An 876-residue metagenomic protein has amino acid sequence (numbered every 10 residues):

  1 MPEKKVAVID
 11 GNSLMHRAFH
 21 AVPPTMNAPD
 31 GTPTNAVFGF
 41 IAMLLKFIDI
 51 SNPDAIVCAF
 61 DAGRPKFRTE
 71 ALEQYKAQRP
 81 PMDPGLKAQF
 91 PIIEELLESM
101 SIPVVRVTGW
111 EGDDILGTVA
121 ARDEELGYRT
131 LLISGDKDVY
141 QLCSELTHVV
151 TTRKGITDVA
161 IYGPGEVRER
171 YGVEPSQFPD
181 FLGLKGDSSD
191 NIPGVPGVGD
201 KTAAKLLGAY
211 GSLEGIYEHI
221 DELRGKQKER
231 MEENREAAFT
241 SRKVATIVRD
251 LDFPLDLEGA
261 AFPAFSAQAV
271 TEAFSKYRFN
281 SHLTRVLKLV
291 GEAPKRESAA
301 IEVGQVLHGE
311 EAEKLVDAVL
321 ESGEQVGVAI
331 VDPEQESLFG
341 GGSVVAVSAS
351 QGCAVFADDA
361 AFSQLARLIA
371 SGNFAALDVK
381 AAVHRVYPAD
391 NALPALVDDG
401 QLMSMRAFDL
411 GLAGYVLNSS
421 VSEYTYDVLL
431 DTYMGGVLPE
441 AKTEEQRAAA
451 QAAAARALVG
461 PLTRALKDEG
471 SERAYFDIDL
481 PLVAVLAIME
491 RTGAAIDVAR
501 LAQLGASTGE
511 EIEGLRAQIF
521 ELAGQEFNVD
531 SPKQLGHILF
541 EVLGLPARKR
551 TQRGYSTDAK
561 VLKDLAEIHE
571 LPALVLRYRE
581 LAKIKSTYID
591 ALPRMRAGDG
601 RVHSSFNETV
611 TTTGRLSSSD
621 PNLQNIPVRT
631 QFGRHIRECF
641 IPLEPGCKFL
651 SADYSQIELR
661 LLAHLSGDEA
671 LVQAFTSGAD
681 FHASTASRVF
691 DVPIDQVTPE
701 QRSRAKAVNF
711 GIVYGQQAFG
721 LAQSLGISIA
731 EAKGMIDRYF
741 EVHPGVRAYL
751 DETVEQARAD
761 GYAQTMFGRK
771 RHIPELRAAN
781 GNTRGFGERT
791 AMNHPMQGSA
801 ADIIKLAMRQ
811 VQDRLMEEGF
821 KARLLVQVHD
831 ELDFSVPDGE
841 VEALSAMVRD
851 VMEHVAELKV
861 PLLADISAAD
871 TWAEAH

Functional and structural regions predicted by a protein language model:
P2-I133, K137-G165, A237-P254: Noncatalytic, basic helical substrate-engagement surface that gates or grips nucleic-acid strands
E3, D54-V57, I102, E125 (+9 more regions): Non-catalytic nucleic-acid-binding/docking modules located in mid-to-C-terminal regions of nucleic-acid enzymes
K4-A7, G11, R17-V57, E73-Q74 (+5 more regions): Conserved RNase H-like, two-metal-ion catalytic cores of nucleic-acid enzymes
K4-V6, L131-I133, V139-S176, F362-R464 (+1 more regions): Charged catalytic and DNA/RNA-contacting regions of genome-maintenance and nucleic-acid-processing enzymes
V8-I9, L132-S134, G327, A407-F408 (+2 more regions): Short hydrophobic beta-strand that contains or immediately precedes a catalytic carboxylate
N234-D358, A448, A453-Q631, I641-K648 (+7 more regions): Conserved "right-hand" nucleotidyltransferase catalytic core of DNA-directed polymerases
S348, D378, L417-E440, A449 (+2 more regions): Function-dense linear segments that define catalytic or interfacial modules in macromolecule-processing proteins
A484, R491, D599, H603-S604 (+6 more regions): Conserved catalytic core of nucleic-acid polymerases
